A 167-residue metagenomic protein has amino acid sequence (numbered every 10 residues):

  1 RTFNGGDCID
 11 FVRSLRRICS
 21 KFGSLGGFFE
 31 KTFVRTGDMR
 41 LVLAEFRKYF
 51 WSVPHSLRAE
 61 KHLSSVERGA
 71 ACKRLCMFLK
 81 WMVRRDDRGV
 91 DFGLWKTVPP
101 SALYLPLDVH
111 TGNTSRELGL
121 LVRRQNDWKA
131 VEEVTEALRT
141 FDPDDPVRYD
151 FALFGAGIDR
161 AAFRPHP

Functional and structural regions predicted by a protein language model:
R1-P167: HhH-family (HhH-GPD) DNA N-glycosylase catalytic core used in base-excision repair
